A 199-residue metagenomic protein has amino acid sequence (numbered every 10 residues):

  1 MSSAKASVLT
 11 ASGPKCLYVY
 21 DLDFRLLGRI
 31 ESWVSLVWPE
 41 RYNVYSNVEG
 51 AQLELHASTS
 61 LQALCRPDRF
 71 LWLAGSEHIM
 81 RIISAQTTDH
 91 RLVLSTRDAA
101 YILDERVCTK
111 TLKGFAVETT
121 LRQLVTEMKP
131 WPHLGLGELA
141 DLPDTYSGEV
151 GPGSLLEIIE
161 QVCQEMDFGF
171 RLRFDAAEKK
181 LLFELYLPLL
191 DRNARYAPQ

Functional and structural regions predicted by a protein language model:
M1-Q62, H90, R97-L103: Juxtamembrane "anchor/assembly" segments of surface/extracellular structural proteins
S2, A6, A11-G13, S84-L103 (+1 more regions): Short beta-strand-centered interaction patches in the first periplasmic/extracellular domains of large envelope
T10, D21, W72-G75, D175: Acidic surface patches and DE-rich sequence motifs
S12-K15, L27, E49, A74 (+4 more regions): Feature targets compositionally biased, intrinsically disordered low-complexity regions with long contiguous runs
L17, L121-P132, I159-M166: Hydrophobic, Leu/Ile/Phe/Ala-enriched alpha-helical segments that form helix-helix packing faces
I30-S58, L64-T87, L181-P198: Short N-terminal secondary-structure initiator segments
L36-S46, D104, L121-V150, R171-R173: N-terminal export/assembly leaders
A57-E138: Surface-exposed cap/loop segments at beta↔alpha junctions
